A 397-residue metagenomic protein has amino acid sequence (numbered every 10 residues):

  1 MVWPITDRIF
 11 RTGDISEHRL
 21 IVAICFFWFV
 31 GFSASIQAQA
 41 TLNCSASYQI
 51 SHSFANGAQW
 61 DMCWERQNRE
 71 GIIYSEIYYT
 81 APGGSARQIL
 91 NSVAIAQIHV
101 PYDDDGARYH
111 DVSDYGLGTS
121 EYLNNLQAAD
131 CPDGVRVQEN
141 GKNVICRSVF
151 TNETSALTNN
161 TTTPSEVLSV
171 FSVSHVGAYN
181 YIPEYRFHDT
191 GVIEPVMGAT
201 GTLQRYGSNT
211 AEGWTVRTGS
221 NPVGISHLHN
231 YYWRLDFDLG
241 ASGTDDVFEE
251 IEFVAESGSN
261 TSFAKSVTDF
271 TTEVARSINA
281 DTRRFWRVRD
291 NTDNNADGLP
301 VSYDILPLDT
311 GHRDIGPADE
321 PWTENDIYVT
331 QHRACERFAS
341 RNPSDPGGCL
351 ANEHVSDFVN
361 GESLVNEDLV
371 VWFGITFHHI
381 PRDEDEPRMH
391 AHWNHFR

Functional and structural regions predicted by a protein language model:
M1-H18: N-terminal secretory signal peptides that target proteins for export/translocation
S16-E17, V22, A38: Extreme N-termini of proteins with methionine-enriched Sec-type signal peptides or N-terminal signal-anchor
I21-F32: Bacterial N-terminal signal peptides
F32-A38: Sec/Tat signal peptide C-region and signal peptidase I cleavage site
Q39-I182, H188-V192, R205-E212, T218-R397: Extended effector regions of multi-domain proteins
